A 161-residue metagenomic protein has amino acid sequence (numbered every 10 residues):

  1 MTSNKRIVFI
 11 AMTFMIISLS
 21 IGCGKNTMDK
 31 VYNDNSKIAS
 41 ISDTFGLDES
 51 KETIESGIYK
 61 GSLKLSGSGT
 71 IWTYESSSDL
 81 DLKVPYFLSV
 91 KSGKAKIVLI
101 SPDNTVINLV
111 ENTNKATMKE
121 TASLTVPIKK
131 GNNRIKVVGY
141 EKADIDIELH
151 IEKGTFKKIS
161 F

Functional and structural regions predicted by a protein language model:
T2-I10: Bacterial N-terminal signal peptides that target proteins for export
L19-G22: C-terminal motif of bacterial Sec signal peptides marking the signal peptidase cleavage site
T27-E75: Transition segment at domain starts
I71-L82, T125-K130: Extracellular and analogous surface-interaction loops
L80-V90: A short beta-strand element within beta-rich, extracytoplasmic domains of secreted/secretory-pathway proteins
S92-V110: Short, surface-exposed beta-strand/strand-loop-strand elements in extracellular ectodomains
L109-I128: Extracellular carbohydrate recognition and processing domains and analogous Trp-centered ligand-binding platforms
G139-K157: Edge beta-strands of jelly-roll/beta-sandwich modules across compartments, strongly enriched in secreted/luminal
